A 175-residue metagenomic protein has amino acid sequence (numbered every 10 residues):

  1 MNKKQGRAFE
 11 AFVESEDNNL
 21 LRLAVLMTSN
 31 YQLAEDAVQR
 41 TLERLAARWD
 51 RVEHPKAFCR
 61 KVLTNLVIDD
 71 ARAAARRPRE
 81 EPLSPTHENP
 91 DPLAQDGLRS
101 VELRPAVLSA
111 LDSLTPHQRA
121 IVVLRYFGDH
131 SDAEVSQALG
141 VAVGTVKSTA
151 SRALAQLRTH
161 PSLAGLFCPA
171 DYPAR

Functional and structural regions predicted by a protein language model:
M1-R22, Q32-E35, D50: A short, charge-rich alpha-helical start-of-domain segment used by transcription regulators
N2-K3, R7-A8, L154-R175: C-terminal edge and immediately downstream basic/flexible tail or linker adjoining helix-turn-helix-like DNA-binding
F9-A11, A106-L114, L157: Short amphipathic alpha-helical boundary/capping segments
D17, L21, L42, T115 (+2 more regions): C-terminal flanking helix
D36-E43, E53-N65, S148: Structural recognition of an alpha-helix C-terminal capping motif at a helix-to-coil junction
H54, T64, I68, L139-A164: DNA-recognition helix of helix-turn-helix
T64-L83, R99-S100: Arg/Lys-rich amphipathic alpha helix in sigma70-family domain 2
I121-R125: A short pre-motif secondary-structure segment
